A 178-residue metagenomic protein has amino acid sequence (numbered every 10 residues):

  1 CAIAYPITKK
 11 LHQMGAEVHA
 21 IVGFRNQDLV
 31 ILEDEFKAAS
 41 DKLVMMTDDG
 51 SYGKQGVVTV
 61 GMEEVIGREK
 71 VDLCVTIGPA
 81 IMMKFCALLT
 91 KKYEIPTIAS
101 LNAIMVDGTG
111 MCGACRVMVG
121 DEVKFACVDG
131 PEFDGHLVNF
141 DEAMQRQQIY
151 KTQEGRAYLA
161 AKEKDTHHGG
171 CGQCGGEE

Functional and structural regions predicted by a protein language model:
C1-I3, A80, N102-E132, T166-E177: Local cysteine-cluster metal-coordination motifs and their immediate loop/turn environment, predominantly Fe-S cluster
C1-V106: FNR/FR-type flavoprotein reductase catalytic core
E17, E33-E35, E63-E64, E69 (+7 more regions): Glutamate identity and glutamate-enriched acidic tracts
V30, F85, C115-V117, L137: Residue-level recognition of conserved structural "scaffold" positions that shape functional pockets and channels
T47-G53, L73-I77, V123-F133, Y150-K151: Short, basic, helix/turn surface patches
A87, G110, V138-N139: Short acidic, glycine/serine/threonine-rich loops at helix termini
F125-D129, F133-E178: Short Fe-S-cluster ligation motifs
